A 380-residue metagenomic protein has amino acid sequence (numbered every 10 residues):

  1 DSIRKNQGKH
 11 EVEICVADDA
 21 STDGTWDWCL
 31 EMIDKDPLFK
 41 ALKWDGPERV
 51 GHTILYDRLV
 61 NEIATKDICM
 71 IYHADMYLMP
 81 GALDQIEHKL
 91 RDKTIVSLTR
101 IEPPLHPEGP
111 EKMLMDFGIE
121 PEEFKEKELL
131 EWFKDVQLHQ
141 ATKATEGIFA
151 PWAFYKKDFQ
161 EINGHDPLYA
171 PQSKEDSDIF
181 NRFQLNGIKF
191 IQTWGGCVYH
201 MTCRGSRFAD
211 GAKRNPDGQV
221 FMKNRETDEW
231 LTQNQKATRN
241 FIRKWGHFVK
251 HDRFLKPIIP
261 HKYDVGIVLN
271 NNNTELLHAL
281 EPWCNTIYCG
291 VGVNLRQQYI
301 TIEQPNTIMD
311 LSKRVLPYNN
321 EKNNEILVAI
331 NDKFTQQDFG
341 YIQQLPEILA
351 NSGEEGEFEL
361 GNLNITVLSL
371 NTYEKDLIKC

Functional and structural regions predicted by a protein language model:
S2-E11, A279-T286: Short, acidic, metal-binding catalytic loop of nucleotide-sugar glycosyltransferases
D18-D27, V291-Q297: A conserved acidic beta->alpha catalytic loop
G24, A74-K89, D332-P346: Acidic donor-binding/catalytic loop of UDP-sugar-dependent glycosyltransferases, especially processive GT2
D45-A64: Glycine-rich, basic loop-to-helix element that forms the pyrophosphate-binding segment of sugar-nucleotide handling
G46, Y77, G81-P121: Conserved donor NDP-sugar-binding/catalytic core segment of glycosyltransferases
K66-Y77, N323-K333: Short beta-strand-to-loop acidic/aromatic patch adjacent to the donor-nucleotide binding site
W132-K156: A recurrent flexible, glycine/aromatic-enriched loop bordering the glycosyltransferase active site that acts as
G147, P151-W152, D158-N163, Y169-C197 (+1 more regions): A short, conserved alpha-helix in the catalytic core of glycosyltransferases
